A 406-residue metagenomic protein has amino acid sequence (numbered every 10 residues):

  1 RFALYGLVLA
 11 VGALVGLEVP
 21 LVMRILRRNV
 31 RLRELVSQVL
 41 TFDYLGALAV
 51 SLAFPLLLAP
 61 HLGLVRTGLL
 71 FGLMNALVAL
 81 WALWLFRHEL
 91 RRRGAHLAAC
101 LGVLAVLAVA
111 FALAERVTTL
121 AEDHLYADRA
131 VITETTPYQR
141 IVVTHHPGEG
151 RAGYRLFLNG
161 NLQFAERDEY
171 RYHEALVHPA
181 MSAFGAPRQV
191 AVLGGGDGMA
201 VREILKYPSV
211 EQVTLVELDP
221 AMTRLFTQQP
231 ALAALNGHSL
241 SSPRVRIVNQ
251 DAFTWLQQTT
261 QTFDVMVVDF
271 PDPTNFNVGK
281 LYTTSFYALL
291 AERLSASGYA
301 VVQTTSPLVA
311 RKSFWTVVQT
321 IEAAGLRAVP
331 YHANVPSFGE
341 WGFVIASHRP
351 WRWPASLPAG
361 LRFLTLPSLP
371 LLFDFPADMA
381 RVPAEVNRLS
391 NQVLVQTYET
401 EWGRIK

Functional and structural regions predicted by a protein language model:
R1-Y170, E174-P336, W341-P350, W402-K406: Alpha-helical transmembrane segments of multi-pass membrane proteins
Q139-I141, R349-K406: SAM/dcSAM-binding transferase cores
